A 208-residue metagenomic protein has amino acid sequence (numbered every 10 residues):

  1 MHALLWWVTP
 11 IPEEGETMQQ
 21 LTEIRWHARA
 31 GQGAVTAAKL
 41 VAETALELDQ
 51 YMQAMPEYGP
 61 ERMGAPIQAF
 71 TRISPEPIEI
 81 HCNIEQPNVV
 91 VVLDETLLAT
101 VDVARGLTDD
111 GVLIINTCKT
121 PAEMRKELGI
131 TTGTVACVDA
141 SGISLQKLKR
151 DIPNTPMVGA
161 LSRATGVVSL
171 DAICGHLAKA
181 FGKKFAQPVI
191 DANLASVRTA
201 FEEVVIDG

Functional and structural regions predicted by a protein language model:
H2-A3, T22: Acidic, low-complexity intrinsically disordered regions
A3-T17: Short, Lys/Arg-enriched N-terminal segments with co-localized hydrophobic residues within the first ~10-30 amino acids
E13-G208: Active-site cofactor/cluster-binding pocket
